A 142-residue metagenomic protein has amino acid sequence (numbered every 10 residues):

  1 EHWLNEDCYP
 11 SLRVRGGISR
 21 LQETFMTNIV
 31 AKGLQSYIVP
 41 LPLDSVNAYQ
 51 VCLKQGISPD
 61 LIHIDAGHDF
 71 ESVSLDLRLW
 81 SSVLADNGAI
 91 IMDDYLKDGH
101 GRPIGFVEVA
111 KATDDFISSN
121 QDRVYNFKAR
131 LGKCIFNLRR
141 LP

Functional and structural regions predicted by a protein language model:
E1-P142: S-adenosylmethionine/decaboxylated-SAM
